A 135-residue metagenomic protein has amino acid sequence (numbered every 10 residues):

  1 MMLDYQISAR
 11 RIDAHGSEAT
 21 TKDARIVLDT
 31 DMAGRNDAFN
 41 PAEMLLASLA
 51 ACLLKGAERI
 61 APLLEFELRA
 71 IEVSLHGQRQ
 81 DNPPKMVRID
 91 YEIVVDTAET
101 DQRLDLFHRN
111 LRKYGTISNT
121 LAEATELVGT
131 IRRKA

Functional and structural regions predicted by a protein language model:
M1-A47, K55-A135: Extended beta-strand/beta-hairpin segments
